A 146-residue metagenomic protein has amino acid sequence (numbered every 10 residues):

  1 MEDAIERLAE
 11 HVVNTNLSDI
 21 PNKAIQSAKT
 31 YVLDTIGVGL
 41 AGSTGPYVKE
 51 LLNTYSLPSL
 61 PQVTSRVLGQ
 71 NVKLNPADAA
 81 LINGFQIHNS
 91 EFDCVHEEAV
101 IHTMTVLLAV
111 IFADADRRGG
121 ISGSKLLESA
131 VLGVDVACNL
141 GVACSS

Functional and structural regions predicted by a protein language model:
M1-S146: N-terminal core-entry segment
